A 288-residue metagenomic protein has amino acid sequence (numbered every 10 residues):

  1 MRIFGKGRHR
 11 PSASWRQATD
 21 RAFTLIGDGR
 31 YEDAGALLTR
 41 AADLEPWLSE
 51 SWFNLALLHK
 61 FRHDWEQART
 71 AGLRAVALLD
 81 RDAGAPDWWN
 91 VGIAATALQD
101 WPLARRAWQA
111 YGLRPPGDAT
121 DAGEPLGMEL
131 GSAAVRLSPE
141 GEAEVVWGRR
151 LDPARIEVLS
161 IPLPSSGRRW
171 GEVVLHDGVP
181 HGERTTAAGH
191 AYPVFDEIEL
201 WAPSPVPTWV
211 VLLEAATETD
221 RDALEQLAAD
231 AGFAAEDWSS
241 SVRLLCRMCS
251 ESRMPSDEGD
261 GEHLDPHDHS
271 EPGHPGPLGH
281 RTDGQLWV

Functional and structural regions predicted by a protein language model:
H9, R40-D43, R74-A77, G112-L113: Conserved structural position within tetratricopeptide repeats
R16, E50, G84-P86: Start-of-helix register in tetratricopeptide repeats
P46, D80-D82, P115-P116: Short coil turns that delineate tetratricopeptide repeat
